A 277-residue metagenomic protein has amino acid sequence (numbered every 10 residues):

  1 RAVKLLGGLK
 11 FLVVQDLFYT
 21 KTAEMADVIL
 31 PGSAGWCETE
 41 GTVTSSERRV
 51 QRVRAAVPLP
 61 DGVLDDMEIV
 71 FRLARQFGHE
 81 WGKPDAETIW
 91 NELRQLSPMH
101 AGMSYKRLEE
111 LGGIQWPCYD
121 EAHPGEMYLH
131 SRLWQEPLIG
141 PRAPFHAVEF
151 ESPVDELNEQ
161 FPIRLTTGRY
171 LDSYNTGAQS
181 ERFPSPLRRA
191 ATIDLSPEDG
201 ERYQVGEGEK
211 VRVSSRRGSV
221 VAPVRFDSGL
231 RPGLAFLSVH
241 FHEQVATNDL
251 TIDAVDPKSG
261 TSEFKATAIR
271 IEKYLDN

Functional and structural regions predicted by a protein language model:
R1-E24: Glycine-rich phosphate-binding loop of nucleotide-binding enzymes
R1-L6, V28-I29, E156, S180-P184 (+2 more regions): Short, solvent-exposed amphipathic alpha-helical segments in soluble enzyme and RNA/protein-processing domains
G8-F11, V28-G35, L59, R75-E80 (+2 more regions): Short, well-ordered loop/turn and helix-capping segments at boundaries between secondary-structure elements and domains
K10-L12, V28-I29, P162-R164, T192 (+2 more regions): Beta-sheet entry/capping signal
F18-R54: Flexible glycine/proline-rich, aromatic-decorated loop/lid segments
Q51, E159, S214-G218: Short strand-coil-strand connectors
A56-D120, T176, E181-D194, E198-N277: Long, contiguous, secondary-structure-rich segments that constitute the structural scaffold of globular domains
T88-F183: Long, low-complexity segments enriched in small/aliphatic residues
